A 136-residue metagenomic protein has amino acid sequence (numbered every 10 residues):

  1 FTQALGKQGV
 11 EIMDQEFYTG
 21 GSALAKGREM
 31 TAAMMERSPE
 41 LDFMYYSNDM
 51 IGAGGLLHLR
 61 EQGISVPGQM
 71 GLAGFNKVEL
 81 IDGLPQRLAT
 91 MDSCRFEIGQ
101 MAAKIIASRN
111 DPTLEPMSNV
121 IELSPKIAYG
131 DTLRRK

Functional and structural regions predicted by a protein language model:
T2-R28: Short beta-strand elements in bilobed, periplasmic/extracellular small-molecule ligand-binding domains
A32, R37-K136: Flexible loop/turn connectors
